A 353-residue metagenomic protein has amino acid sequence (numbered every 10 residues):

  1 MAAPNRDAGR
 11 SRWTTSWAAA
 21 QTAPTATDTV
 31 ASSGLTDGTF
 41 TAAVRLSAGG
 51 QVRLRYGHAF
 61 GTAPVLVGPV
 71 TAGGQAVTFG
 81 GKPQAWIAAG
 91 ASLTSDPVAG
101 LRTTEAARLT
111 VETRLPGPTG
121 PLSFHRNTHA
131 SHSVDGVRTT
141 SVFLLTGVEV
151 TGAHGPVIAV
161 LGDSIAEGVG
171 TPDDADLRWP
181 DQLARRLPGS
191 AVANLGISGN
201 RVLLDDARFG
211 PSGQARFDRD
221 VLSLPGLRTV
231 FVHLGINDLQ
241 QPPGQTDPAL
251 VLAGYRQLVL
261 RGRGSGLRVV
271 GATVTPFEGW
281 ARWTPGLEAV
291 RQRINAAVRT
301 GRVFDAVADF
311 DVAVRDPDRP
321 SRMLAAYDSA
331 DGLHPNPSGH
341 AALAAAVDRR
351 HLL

Functional and structural regions predicted by a protein language model:
M1-L161, T171-D173: N-terminal secretory targeting modules
D37-T39, Y56-G57, P156-V160, I165-R256 (+1 more regions): Conserved SGNH/GDSL esterase-like catalytic core that processes O-acyl groups on lipids and polysaccharides
L161-D163, A272, A308: Active-site flanking residues adjacent to catalytic metal/cofactor-binding acidic residues
H233, A272-T273: Alpha/beta-hydrolase-fold catalytic nucleophile elbow
D238-Q240, T275-L353: Catalytic His-Asp segment of secreted/periplasmic serine-dependent ester chemistry enzymes
Y255-R263: Surface-exposed amphipathic alpha-helices with a cationic face
